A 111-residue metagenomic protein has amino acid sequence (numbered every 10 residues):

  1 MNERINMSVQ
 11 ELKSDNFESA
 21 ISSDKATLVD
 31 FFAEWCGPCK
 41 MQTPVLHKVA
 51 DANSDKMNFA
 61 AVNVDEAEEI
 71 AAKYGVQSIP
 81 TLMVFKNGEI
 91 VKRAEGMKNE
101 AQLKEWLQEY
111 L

Functional and structural regions predicted by a protein language model:
M1-V9, E105: N-terminal targeting signals for export/organelle localization
S8, F32, N58-A60: Conserved Rossmann-like nucleotide-binding pocket used by diverse enzymes that bind dinucleotide cofactors
V9-T27: A short beta-strand-turn-helix
S23-A26, T43-V62: Conserved helix-turn-beta segment immediately C-terminal to the redox Cys motif in thioredoxin-like folds
D24-K25, F32-W35, S78: Short pre-active-site segment immediately N-terminal to redox-active cysteine/selenocysteine motifs in thiol-based
F31-V45: Conserved redox-active cysteine motifs that mediate thiol-disulfide chemistry, especially di-cysteine Cys-X(1-2)-Cys
E68, Y74-M83: Structural micro-motif
K86-L111: Non-catalytic, surface beta->alpha helical segment in thiol-disulfide oxidoreductase systems
